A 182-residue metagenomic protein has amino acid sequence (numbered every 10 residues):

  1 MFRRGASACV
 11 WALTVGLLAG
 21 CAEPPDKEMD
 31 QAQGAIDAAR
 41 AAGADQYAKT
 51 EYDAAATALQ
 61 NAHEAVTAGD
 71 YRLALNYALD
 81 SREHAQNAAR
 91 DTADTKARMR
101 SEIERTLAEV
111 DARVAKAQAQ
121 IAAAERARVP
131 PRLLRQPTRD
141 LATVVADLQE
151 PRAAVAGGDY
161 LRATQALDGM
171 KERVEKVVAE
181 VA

Functional and structural regions predicted by a protein language model:
M1-W11: Bacterial N-terminal signal peptides that target proteins for export
F2, L17, C21-A182: Long, charged/polar, soluble alpha-helical segments
